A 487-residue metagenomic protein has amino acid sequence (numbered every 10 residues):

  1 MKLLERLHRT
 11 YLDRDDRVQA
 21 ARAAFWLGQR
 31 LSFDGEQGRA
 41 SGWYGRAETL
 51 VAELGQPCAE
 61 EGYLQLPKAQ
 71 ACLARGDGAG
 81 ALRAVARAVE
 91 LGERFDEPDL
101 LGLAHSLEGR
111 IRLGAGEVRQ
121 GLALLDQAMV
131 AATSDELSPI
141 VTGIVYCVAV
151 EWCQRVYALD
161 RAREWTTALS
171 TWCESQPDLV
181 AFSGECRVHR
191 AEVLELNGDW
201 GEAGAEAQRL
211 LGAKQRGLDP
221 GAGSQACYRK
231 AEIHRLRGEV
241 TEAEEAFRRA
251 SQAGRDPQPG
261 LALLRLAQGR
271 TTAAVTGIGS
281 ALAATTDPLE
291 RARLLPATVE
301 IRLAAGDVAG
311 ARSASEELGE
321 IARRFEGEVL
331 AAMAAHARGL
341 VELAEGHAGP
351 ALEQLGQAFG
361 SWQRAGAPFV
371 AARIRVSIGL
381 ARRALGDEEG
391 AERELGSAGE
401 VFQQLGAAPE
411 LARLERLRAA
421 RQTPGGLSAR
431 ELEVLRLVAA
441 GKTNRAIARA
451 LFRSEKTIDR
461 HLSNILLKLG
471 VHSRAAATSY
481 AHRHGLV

Functional and structural regions predicted by a protein language model:
M1, R17, Q37, G78 (+11 more regions): TPR-repeat structural position
L3, E394, H461-N464: Residues within the DNA-recognition helix of helix-turn-helix
E5-D13, Q29, G45-E53, A86-E97 (+10 more regions): Amphipathic alpha-helical segments of tetratricopeptide repeats
Q19-Q37, E60-D77, A88, L100-E117 (+8 more regions): Tandem amphipathic alpha-helical repeat scaffolds
G310-S377, L417-A420, P424, L432 (+1 more regions): Generic long, charged, amphipathic alpha-helical segments
E328, L340, A344, Q354 (+5 more regions): Linker/hinge segments immediately adjacent to helix-turn-helix/homeobox DNA-binding domains
E353, R416-H472, A476-V487: Helix-turn-helix DNA-binding segment
